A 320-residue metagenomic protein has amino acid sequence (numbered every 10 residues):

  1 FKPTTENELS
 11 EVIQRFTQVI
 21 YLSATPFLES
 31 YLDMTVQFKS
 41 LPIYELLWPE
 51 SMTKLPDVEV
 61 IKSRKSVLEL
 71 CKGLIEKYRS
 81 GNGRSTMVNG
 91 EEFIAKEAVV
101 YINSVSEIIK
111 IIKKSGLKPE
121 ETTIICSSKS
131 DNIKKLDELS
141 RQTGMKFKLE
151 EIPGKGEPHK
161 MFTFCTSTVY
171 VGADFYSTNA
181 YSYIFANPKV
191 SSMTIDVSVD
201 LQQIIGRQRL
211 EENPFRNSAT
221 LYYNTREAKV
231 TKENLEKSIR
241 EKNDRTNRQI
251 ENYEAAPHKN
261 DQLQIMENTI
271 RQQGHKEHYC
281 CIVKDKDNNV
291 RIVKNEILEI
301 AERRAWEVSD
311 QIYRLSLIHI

Functional and structural regions predicted by a protein language model:
K2-M34: Conserved helicase ATPase motor motifs in RecA-like P-loop NTPase domains
P26-K77: Interdomain hinge/linker at the junction between the two RecA-like core domains of SF2 helicases
S85-S115: Conserved strand-helix element at the start of the C-terminal RecA-like helicase core
I124-R141, T168: Conserved helicase motor
F162-Y181, Q203-L210: SF2 helicase motor core recognition
V190-N213: Conserved SF2 helicase motif VI
I205-T231: Conserved segment of the helicase C-terminal RecA-like domain
I318-I320: Conserved small/polar residues in nucleotide/adenosyl-binding loops
